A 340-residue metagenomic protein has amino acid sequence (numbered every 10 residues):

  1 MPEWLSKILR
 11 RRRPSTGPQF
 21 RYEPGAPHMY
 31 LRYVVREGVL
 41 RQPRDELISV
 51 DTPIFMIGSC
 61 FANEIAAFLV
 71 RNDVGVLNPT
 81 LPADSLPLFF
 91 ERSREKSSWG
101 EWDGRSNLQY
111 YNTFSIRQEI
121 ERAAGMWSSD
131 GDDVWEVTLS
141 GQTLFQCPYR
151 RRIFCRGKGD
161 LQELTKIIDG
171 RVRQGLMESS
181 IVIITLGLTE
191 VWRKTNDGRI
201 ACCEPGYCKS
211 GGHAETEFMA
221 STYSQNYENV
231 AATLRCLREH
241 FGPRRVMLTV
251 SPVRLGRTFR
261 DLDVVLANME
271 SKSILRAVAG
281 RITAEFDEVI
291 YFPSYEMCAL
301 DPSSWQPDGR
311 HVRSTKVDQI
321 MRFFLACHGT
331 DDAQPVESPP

Functional and structural regions predicted by a protein language model:
M1-P340: Extracellular glycan-modifying ectodomains
